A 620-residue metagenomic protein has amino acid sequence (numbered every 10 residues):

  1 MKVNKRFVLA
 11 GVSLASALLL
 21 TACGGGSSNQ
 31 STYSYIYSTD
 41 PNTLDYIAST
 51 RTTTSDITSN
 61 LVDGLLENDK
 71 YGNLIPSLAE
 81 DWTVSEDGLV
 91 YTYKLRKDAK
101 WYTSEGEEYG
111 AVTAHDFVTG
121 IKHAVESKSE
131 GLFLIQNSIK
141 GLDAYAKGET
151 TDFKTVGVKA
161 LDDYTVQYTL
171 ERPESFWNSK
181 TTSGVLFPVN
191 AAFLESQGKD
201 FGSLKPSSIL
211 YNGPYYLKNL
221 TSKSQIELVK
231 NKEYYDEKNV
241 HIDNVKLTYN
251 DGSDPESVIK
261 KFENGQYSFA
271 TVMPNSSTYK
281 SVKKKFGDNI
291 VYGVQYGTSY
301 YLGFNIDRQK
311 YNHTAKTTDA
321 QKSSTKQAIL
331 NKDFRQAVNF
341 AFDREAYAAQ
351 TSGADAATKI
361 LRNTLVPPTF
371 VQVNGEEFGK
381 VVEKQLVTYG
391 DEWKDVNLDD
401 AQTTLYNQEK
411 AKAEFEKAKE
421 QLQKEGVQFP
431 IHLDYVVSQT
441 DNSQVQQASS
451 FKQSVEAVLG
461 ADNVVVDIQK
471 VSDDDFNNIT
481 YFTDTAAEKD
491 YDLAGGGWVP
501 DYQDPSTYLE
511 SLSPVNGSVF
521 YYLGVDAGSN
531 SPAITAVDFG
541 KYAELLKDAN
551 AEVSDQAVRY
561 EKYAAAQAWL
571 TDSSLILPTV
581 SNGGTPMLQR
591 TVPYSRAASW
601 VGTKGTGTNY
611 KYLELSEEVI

Functional and structural regions predicted by a protein language model:
I36-E86, L210: N-terminal lobe/hinge region of extracytoplasmic solute-binding protein
E80-L134, K261, S324-L330, R335 (+1 more regions): Aromatic- and charge-enriched surface segment that lines or borders ligand/interaction sites
A114-F117, Q167, D243-N244, G297-G375 (+4 more regions): Alpha-helical secondary-structure segments
D116, E126-F193: Surface-exposed binding/hinge segments that line and control ligand-binding clefts or catalytic entry sites
L170-K246, E256-S257, Q266, E617-I620: Gly/Pro-rich hinge or "lid" segments in bacterial periplasmic/extracellular proteins
K218-K232, T248-T317, E345, Q350-T351: Extracellular/periplasmic solute-recognition and catalytic clefts
S222, G252, W393-Y502, S581-G584: Ligand/substrate-recognition segments at binding pockets and active sites
A337-K384, S443-Q453, T483-I620: Detector for C-terminal structural segments
